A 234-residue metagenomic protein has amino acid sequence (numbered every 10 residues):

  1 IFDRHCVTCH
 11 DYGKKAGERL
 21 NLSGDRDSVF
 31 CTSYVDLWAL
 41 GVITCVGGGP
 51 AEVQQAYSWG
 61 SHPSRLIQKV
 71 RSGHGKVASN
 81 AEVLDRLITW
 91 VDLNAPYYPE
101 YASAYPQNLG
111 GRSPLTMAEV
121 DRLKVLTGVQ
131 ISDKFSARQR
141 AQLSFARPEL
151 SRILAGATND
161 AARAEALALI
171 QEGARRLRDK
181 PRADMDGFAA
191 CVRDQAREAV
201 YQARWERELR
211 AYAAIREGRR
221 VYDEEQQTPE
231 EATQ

Functional and structural regions predicted by a protein language model:
I1-Q234: Aromatic- and Gly/Pro-enriched helix-to-coil junctions and flexible linker segments
